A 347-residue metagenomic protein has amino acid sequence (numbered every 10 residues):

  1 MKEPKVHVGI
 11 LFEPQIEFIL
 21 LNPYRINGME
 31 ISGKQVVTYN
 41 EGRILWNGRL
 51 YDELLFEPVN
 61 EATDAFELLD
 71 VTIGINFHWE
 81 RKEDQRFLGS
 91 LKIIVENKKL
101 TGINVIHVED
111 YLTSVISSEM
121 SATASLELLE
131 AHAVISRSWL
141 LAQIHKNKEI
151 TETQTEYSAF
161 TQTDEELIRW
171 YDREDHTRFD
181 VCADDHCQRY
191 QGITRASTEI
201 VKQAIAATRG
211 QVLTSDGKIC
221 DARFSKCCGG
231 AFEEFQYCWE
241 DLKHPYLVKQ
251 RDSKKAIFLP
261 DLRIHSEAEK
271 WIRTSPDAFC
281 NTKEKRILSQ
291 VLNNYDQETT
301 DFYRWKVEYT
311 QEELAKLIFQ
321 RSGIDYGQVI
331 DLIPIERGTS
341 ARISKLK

Functional and structural regions predicted by a protein language model:
M1-K347: Conserved, single-site charged/polar hotspot
